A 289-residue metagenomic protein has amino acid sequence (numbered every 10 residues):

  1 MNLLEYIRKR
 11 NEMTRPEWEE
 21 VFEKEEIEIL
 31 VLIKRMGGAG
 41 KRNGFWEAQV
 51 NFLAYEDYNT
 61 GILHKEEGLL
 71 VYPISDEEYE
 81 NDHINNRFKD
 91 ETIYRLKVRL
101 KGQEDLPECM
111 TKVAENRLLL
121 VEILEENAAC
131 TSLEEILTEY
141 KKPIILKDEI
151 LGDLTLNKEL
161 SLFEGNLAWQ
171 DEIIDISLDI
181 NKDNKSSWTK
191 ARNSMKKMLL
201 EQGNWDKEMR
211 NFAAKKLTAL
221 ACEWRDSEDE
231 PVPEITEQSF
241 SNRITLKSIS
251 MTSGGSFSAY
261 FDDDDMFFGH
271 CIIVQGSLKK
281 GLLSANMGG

Functional and structural regions predicted by a protein language model:
E5-D57: Structural detector for short beta-strands of small beta-barrel domains
I29-L32, E91-G102: OB-fold and OB-like beta-barrel modules that bind single-stranded nucleic acids
A48-E80: Short, structured beta-strand/loop micro-motifs enriched in basic residues and often containing a Trp
D76-K97: Short nucleic-acid-contacting surface segments enriched for D/E, G, S/T with interspersed K/R
K97-I136: OB-fold/S1-family single-stranded nucleic acid-binding modules
L137-W205: Contiguous hydrophobic, core-forming segments of folded domains
S177-R243: Long, charge-rich alpha-helical interaction segments
E237-G289: C-terminal structured interaction module
